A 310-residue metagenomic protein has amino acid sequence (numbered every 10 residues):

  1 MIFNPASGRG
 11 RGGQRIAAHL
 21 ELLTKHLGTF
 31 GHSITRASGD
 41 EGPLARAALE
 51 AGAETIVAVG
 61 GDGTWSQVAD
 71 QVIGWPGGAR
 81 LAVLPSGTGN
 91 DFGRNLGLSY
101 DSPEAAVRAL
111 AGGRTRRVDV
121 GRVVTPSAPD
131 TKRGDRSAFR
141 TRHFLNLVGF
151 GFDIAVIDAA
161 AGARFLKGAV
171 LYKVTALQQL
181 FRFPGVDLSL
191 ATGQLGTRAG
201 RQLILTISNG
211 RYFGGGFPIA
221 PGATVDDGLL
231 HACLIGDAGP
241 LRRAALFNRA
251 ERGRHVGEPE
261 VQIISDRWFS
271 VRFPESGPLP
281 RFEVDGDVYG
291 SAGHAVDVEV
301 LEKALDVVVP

Functional and structural regions predicted by a protein language model:
M1-V59, S66: ATP/NTP phosphate-donor binding region
P5, V59-G61, L84-S86, N209: Glycine-rich beta-strand-to-loop/alpha-helix junction loops that act as flexible
G13-R15, A69-V72, R94-L96, P218-I219: Short amphipathic alpha-helical segments
K25-H26, T35, I73-L203: Catalytic core of DAGKc-family lipid kinases
E41, G63-V68, D91-F92, V118: Short glycine/serine/threonine-rich phosphate/pyrophosphate-binding segments that cradle anionic phosphate groups
G149, D153, T206-P221, V288: Glycine-rich phosphate/pyrophosphate-binding beta-alpha loops
A160, A220-A223: Short Gly/aromatic-enriched secondary-structure transition segments
T192-A199, T224-V225, L230, L234-P310: ATP/nucleoside-binding phosphotransfer catalytic cores, i.e., glycine-rich phosphate-binding loops
